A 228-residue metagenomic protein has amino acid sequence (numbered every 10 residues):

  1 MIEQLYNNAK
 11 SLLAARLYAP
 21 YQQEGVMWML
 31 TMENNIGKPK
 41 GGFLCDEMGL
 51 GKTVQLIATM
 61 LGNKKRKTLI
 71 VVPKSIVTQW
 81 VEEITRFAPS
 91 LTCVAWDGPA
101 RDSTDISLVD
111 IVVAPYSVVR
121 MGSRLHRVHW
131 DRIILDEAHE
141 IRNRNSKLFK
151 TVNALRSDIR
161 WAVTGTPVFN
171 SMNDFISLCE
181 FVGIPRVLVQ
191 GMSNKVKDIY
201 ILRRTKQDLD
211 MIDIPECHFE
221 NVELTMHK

Functional and structural regions predicted by a protein language model:
I2-C45: Conserved pre-motif I regulatory segment
G37-G42, K65-R66, D110: Pre-Walker A (Motif I) flank of P-loop NTPase domains
K38-T59: Walker A/P-loop
M48, D158-S171: Conserved helicase ATPase motor motifs in RecA-like P-loop NTPase domains
R66-R86: Conserved Walker A/P-loop ATP-binding site and its immediately adjacent core in helicase/helicase-like ATPase domains
A100-R132: Conserved helix/coil segment N-terminal to the catalytic DExD/H
V113-A114, V118, H126-R127, K150-N153 (+2 more regions): Inter-lobe coupling linker of SF2 helicases/translocases
R127-A162: SF2 helicase catalytic motif II
